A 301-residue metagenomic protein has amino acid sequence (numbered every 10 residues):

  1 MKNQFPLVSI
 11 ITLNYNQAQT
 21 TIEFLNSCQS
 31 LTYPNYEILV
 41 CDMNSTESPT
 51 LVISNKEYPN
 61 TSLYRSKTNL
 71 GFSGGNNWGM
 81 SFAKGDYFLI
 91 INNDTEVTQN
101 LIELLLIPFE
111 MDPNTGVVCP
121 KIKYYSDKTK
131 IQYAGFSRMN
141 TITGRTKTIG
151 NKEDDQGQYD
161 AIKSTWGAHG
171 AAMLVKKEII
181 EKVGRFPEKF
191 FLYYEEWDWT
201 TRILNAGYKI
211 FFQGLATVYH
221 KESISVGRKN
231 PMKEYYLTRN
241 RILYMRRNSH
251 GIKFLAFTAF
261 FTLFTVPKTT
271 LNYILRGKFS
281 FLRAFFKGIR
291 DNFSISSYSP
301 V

Functional and structural regions predicted by a protein language model:
N26-N35: Short, acidic, metal-binding catalytic loop of nucleotide-sugar glycosyltransferases
Y36-N44, Y64-S66: Short beta-strand/loop segment that forms part of the nucleotide-sugar
E47-S48, T95-P108: Acidic donor-binding/catalytic loop of UDP-sugar-dependent glycosyltransferases, especially processive GT2
R65-A83, N93-T95: Glycine-rich, basic loop-to-helix element that forms the pyrophosphate-binding segment of sugar-nucleotide handling
G74, W78, E103-G184, K189: Acidic/His-rich active-site region of diverse nucleotide-sugar glycosyltransferases
F88: Short aromatic/hydrophobic "clamp" motif used to bind/position activated sugar donors
E181, R185-F191, W197-Y219: Catalytic donor-sugar/metal-binding loop of nucleotide-sugar-dependent glycosyltransferases
M232-N240, G251-V301: Non-catalytic, C-terminal membrane-associated alpha-helical segments of glycosyltransferases
